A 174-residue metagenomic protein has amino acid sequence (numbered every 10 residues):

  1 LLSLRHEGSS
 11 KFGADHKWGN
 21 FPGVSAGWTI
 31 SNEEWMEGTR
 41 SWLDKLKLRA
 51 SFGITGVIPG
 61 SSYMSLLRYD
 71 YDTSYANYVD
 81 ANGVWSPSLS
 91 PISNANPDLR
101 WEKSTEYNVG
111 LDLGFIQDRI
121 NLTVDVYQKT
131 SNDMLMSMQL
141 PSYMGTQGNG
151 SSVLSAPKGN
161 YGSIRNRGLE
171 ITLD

Functional and structural regions predicted by a protein language model:
L1-D174: Extracellular/periplasmic, surface-exposed regions of secreted and cell-surface proteins
